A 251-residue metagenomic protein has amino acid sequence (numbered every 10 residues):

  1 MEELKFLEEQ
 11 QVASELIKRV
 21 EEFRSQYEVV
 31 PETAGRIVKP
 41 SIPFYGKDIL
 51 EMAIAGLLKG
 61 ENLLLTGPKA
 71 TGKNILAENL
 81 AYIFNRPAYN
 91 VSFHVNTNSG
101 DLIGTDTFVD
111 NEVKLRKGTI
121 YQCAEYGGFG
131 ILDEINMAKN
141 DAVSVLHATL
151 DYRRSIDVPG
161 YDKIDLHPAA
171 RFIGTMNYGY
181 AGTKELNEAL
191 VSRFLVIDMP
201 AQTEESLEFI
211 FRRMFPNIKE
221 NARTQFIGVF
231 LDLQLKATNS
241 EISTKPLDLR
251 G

Functional and structural regions predicted by a protein language model:
M1-G228: AAA+ P-loop NTPase catalytic core and its hallmark functional loops
G228-K236: Conserved core positions of repeat-based scaffolds
A237-G251: C-terminal helical "lid" subdomain and adjoining coupling/linker elements of P-loop NTPases
